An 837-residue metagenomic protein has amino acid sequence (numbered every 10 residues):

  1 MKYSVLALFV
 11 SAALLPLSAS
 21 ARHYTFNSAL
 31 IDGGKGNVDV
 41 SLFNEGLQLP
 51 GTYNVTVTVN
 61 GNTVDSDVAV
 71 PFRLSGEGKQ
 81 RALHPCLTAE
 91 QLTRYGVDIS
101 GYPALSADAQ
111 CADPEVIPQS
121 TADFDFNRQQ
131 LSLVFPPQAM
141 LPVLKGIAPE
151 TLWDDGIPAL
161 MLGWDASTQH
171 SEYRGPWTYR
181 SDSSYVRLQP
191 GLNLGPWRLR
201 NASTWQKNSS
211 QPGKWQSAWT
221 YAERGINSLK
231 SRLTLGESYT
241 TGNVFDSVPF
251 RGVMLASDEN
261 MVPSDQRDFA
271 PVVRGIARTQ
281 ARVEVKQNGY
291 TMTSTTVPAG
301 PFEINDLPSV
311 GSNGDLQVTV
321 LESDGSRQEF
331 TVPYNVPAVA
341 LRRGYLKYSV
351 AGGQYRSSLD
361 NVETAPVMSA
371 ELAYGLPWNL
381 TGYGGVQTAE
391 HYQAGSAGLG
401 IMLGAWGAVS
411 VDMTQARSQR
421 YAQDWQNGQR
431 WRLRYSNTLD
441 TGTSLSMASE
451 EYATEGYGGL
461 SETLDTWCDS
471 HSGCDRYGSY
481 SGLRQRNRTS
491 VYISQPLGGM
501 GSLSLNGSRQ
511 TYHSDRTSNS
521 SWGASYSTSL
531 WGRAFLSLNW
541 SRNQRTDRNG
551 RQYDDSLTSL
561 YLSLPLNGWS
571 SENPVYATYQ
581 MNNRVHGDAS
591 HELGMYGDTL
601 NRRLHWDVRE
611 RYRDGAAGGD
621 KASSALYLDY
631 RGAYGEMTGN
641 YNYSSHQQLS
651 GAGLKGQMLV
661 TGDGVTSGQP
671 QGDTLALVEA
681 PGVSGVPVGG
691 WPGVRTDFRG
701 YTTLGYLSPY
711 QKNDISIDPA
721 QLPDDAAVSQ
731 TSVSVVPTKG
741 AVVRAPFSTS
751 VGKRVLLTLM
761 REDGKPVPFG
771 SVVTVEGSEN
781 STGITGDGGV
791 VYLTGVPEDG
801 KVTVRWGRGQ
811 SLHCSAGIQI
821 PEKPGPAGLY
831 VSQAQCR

Functional and structural regions predicted by a protein language model:
M1-A21: Gram-negative bacterial Sec-dependent N-terminal signal peptides
A21-T56, N62-V64, P85-Y95, Y102 (+9 more regions): Flexible, glycine-rich linker and terminal segments associated with outer-membrane beta-barrel/transport systems
V68-H84: Short acidic/polar beta-strand-loop edge motifs in secreted extracellular and Gram-negative envelope-associated
S75-Q80, Y383-G384, Q580: Short, recurring structural edge motifs at helix starts
G76-G78, A270-V273, D306-L307: Short, polar/charged loop or turn motifs at beta-strand boundaries
I304-D315: Extracytoplasmic assembly/pore-lining segments of large envelope/extracellular complexes
V350-T364, M368-V386, A394-S396, L403-V411: Core alpha-helical transmembrane segments of integral membrane proteins
